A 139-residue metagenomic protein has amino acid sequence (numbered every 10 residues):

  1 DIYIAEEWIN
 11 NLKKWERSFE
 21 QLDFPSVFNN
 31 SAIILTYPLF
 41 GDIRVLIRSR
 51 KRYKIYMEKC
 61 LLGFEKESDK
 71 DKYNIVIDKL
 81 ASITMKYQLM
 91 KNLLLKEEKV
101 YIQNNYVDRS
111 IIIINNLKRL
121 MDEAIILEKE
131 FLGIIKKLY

Functional and structural regions predicted by a protein language model:
D1-D42, E67: Long, charge-rich alpha-helical interaction segments
A32-Y139: Charged, long alpha-helical assembly modules
